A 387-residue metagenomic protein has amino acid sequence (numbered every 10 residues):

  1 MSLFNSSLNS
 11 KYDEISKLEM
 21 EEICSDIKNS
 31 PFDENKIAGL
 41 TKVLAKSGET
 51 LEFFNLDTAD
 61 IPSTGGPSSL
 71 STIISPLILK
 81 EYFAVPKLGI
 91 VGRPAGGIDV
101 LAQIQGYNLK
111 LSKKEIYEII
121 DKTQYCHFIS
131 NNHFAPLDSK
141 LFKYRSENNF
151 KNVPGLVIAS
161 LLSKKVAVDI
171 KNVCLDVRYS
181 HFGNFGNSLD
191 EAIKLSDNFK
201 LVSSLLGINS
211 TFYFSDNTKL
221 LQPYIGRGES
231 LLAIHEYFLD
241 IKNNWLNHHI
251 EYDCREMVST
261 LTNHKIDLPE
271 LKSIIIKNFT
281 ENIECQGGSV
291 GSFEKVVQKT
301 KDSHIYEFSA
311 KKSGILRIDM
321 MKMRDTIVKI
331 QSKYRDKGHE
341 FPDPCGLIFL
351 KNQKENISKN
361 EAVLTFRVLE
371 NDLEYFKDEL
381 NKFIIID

Functional and structural regions predicted by a protein language model:
M1-S68, I104, N282: Acidic, glycine/proline-rich low-complexity segments that act as flexible tails and inter-domain linkers
L3, S7-E14, N152, I170-D387: Well-ordered secondary-structure scaffolds
C24-K28, L137-E147, D176-G186, N217-L220: Active-site-proximal beta-alpha loop/turn segments in soluble metabolic enzymes
L56-A95: Glycine/serine-rich anion-binding loops at beta->alpha junctions that coordinate negatively charged ligand groups
D60, V85-G89, L109-S112, H127-S130 (+2 more regions): General beta-strand structural signal in soluble alpha/beta enzymes
T72, G96-V100, N131, D138-F142 (+2 more regions): Short acidic, glycine/serine/threonine-rich loops at helix termini
V100-C126, S196-S203, G207: A glycine-rich helix N-cap at a beta->alpha junction
D121-V168: Phosphate/diphosphate-binding glycine-rich loops and adjacent basic-rich segments that engage nucleotide
